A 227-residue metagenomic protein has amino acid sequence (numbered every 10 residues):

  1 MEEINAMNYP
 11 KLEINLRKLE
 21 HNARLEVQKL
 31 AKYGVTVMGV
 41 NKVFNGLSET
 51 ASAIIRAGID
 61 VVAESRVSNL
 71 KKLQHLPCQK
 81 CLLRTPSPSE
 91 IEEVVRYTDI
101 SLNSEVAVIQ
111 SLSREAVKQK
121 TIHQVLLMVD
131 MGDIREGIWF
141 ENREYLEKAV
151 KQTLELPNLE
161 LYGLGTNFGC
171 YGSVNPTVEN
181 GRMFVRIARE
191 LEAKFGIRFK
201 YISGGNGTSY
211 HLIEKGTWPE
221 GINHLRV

Functional and structural regions predicted by a protein language model:
M1-S87, E93-T98: A charged N-terminal "starter" segment
Y9, E13-E20, S48, E92 (+3 more regions): Non-membrane alpha-helical structural segments and their capping/turn regions in soluble enzymes
L12, V35-N41, V62-E64, K80-R84 (+5 more regions): Hydrophobic faces of well-ordered beta-strands that scaffold small-molecule active sites in alpha/beta enzyme cores
H21, L70-L76, A107-T121, S173-M183: Active-site-adjacent beta->alpha loops and helix N-cap segments on the catalytic face of soluble alpha/beta enzymes
K29, A53-A57, K72-L76, E93 (+5 more regions): Alpha-helical structural signal in soluble globular domains
V43-N45, R66-N69, P86-P88, A107 (+3 more regions): Active-site-proximal loop/turn and secondary-structure-junction residues that shape catalytic pockets, frequently
I91, R96-R135: A generic, well-ordered mixed alpha/beta core segment in the N-terminal half of proteins
M131-V227: Active-site loop/helix belt of alpha/beta enzymes
